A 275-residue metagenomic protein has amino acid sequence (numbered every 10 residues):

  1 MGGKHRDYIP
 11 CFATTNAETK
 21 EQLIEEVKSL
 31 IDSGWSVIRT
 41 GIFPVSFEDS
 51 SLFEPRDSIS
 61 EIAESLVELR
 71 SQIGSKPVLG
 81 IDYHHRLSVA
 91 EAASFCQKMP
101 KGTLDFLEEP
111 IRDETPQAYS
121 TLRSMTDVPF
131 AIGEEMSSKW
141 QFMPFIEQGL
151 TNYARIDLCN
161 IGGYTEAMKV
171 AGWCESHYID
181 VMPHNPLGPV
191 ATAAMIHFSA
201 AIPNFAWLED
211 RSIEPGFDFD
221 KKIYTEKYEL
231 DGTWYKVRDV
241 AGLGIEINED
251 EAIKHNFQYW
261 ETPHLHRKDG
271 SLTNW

Functional and structural regions predicted by a protein language model:
M1, H5, I31, R70-I73 (+2 more regions): Structural signal for hydrophobic packing residues in well-ordered secondary-structure cores of soluble enzyme domains
M1-Y8, Y228, Y235: N-terminal amphipathic alpha-helix/helix-capping segment at the start of soluble metabolic enzymes
R6-A17, P215-T225: Short, mixed-charge aromatic SLiMs
Y8-S120, M125: Metal-dependent enolase-superfamily TIM-barrel catalytic cores that perform enediolate-based chemistry
S46-F53, K236-N248: C-terminal domain-closing interface element
Q97, T103, E114-G242: Shared catalytic-loop signature of beta/alpha-barrel
L243-W275: Extended hydrophobic packing segments that form well-structured cores
